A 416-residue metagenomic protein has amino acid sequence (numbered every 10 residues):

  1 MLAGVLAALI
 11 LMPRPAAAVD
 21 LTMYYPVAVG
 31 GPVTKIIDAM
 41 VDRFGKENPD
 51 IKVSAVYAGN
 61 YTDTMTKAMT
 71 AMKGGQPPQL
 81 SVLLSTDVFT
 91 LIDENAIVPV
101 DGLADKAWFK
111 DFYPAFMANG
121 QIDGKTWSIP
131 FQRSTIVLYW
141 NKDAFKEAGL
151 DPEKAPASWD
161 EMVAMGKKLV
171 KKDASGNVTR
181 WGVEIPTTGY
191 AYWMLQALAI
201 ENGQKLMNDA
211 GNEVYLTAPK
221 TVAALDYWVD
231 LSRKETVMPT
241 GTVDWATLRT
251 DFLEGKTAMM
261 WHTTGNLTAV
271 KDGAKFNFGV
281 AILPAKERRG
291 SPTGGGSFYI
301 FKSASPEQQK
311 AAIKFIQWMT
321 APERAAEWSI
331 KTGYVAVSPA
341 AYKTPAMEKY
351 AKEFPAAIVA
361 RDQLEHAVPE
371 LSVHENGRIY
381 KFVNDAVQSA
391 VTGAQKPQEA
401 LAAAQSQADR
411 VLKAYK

Functional and structural regions predicted by a protein language model:
L21-A39, G59, S134, Y190 (+1 more regions): Extracytoplasmic "Venus flytrap"
A39-A115, N119-Q121, E147-A157, R249-D251 (+4 more regions): Extracytoplasmic "Venus flytrap"/periplasmic binding protein-like
R43, K52, K146, P152 (+3 more regions): Conserved C-terminal helix/tail region of periplasmic/extracytoplasmic solute-binding proteins
E47, A148, D226, D230-P239 (+4 more regions): Extracytoplasmic/periplasmic substrate-recognition and gating elements
L83-V137, V163-M165, T179, A191-N202 (+3 more regions): Hinge/lid segment of periplasmic solute-binding proteins
V88-A96, F116-K154, I185-A210, T293-F301 (+1 more regions): Periplasmic solute-binding protein
N119, F278-A281, I330-K381, S389 (+1 more regions): Long, aromatic- and glycine/proline-rich binding clefts that accommodate carbohydrate-like moieties
V163-K168, A210-G241: Glycine-centered hinge/linker elements that transmit conformational signals in sensory and ligand-binding systems
